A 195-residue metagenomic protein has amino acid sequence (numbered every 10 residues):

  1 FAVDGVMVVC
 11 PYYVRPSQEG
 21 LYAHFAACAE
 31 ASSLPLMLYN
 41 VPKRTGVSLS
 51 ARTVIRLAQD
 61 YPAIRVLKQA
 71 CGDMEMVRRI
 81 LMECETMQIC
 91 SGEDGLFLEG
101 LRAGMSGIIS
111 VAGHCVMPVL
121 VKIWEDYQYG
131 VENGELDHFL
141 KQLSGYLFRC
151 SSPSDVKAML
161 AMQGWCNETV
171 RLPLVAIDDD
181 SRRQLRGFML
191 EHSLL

Functional and structural regions predicted by a protein language model:
F1-Q88: Glycine/proline-rich, positively charged, aromatic-decorated active-site loop/lid region on the catalytic face
V3, A31-L34, Y61-R65, S91-D94 (+3 more regions): Glycine-rich loops and low-complexity Gly/Arg-rich segments that provide flexible linkers or classic glycine-based
V3, R44, C90, M105-I108 (+1 more regions): Short glycine/serine/threonine-biased micro-segments
M74-V77, E83-I108: Anionic-ligand binding region
G95, E99-L195: Structured C-terminal cap/extension of enzyme domains
